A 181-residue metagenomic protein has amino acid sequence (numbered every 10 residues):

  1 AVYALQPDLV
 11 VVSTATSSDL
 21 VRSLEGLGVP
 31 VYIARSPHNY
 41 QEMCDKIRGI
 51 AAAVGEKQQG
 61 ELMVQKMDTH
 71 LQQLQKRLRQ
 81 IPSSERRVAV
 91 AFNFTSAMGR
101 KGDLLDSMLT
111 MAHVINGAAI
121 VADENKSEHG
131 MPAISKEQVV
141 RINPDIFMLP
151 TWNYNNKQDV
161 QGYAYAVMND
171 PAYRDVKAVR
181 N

Functional and structural regions predicted by a protein language model:
A1-A53, M131-D175: Acidic/His-rich segments in extracytoplasmic proteins that coordinate ligands and/or metal ions
D19-M98, S127-E128, N181: Extracytoplasmic substrate-binding proteins
I33, A91, N116-A119, L149: Structural signal for conserved beta-strand scaffold positions within catalytic alpha/beta enzyme cores
R79-S83, M98, M108-M111, Q138-I142: Short, conserved, surface-exposed binding loops centered on an aromatic residue
N93-T95, V121-D123, P144, W152-Y154: Histidine- and/or cysteine-centered catalytic micro-motif in compact active-site loops
G99, M108, G117-I120, N156 (+1 more regions): C-terminal lobe and pocket-closing loops of periplasmic/extracytoplasmic Venus-flytrap solute-binding proteins
K101, E128-A133: A general structural motif
L105-E128, T151: His/Asp/Glu-enriched short active-site or ligand-binding loop at hydrolase and phosphoryl-transfer sites
